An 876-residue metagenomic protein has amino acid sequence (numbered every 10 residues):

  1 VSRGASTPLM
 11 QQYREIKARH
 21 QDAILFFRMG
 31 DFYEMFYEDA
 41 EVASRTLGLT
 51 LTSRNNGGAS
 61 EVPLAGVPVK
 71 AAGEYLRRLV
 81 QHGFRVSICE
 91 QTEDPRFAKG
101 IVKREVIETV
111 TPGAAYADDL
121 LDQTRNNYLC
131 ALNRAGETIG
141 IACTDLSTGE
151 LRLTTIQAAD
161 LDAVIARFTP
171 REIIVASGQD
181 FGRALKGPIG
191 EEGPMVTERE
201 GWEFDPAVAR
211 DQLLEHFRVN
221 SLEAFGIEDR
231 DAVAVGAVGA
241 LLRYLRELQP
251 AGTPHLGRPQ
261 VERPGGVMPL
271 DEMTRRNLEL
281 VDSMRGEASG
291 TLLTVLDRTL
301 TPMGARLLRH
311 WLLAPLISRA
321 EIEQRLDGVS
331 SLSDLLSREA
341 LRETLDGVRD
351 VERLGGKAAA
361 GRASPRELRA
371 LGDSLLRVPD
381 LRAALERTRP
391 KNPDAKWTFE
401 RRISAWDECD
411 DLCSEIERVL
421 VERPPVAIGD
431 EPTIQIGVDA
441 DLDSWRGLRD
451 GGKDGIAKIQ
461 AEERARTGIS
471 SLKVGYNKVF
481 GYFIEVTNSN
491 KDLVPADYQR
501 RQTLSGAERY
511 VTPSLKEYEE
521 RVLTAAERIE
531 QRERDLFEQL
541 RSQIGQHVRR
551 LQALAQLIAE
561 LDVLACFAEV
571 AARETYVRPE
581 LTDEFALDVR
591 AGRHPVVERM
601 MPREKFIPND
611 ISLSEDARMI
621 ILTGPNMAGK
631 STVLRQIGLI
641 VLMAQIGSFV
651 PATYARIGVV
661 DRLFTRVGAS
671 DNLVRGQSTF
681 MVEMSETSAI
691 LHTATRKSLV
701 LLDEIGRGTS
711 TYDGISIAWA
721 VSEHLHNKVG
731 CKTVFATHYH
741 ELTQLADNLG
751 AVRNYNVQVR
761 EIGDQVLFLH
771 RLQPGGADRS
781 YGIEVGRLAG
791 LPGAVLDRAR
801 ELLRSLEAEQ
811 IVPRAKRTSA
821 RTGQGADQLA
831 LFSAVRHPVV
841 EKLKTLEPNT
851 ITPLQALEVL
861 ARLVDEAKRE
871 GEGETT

Functional and structural regions predicted by a protein language model:
V1-S331, E339, D346-A359, A363-A461 (+3 more regions): Charged catalytic and DNA/RNA-contacting regions of genome-maintenance and nucleic-acid-processing enzymes
Y37-A40, D231, L300, A305-W311 (+4 more regions): ATPase nucleotide-binding head domains, primarily ABC-like/P-loop NTPase cores
S87-C89, P112-L121, G252, E386-R389 (+7 more regions): Active-site phosphate-binding and catalytic loops of NTP-dependent enzymes
A358-R377, L385-P390, D394-T398, P792-V835 (+2 more regions): C-terminal helical "lid" subdomain and adjoining coupling/linker elements of P-loop NTPases
A360, S364, R377, W397-R401 (+3 more regions): Charged, surface-exposed helical/loop "interaction arms" that form contiguous linear patches used for dimerization
L504, E508-S542: Extended, charged coiled-coil "arm/hinge" scaffolds of SMC/Rad50-like chromosome-maintenance ATPases and other large
R836-T876: C-terminal tails and terminal domains of large nucleic-acid-associated and other macromolecular-machine proteins
